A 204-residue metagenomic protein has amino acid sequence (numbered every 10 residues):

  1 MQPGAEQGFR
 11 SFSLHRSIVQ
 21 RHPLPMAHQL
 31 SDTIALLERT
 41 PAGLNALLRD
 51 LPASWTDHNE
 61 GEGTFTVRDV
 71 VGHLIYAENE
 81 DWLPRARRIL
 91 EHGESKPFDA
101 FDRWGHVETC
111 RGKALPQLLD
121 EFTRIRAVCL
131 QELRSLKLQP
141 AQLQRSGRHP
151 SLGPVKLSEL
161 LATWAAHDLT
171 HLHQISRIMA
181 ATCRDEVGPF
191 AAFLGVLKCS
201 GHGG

Functional and structural regions predicted by a protein language model:
P3, Q7, R21: Cationic, low-complexity basic patches in intrinsically disordered or flexible, solvent-exposed regions
F9-F12: Aromatic (phenylalanine/tyrosine) cluster motif
A27-W55, A77-R88: Alpha-helical bundle segments that constitute or directly flank the non-heme di-iron/ferroxidase center
L30-L37, P41-G43, L47-R49, G105-K113 (+6 more regions): Small-residue-biased structural context
T40, R103-R145, E159-H167, Q174: Acidic/histidine-rich alpha-helical segments that form the ligand environment of transition-metal centers
A46-R49, A53, R87, E91 (+2 more regions): Charged/polar positions within long, soluble alpha-helices
D57-F101, Q144-G204: Short, contiguous alpha-helical
